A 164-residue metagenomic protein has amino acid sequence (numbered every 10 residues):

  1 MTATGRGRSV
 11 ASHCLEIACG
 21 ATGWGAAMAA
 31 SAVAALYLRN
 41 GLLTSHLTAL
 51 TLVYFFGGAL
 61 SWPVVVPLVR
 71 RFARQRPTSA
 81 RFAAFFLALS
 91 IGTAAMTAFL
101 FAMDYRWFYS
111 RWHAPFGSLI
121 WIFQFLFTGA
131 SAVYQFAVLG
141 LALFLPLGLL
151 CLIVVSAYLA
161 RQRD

Functional and structural regions predicted by a protein language model:
M1-L60: Transmembrane alpha-helical insertion/packing segments
R8-A21, R74-S90: Interfacial transmembrane-helix boundary/kink motif in multi-pass membrane proteins
L38-L43, L68, F72-P77, M103-W112 (+1 more regions): Membrane-interfacial segments
V53-T78: Canonical alpha-helical transmembrane segments
A83-S110: Hydrophobic alpha-helical membrane-insertion segments
R106-A130: Membrane-interfacial helical/loop segments at transmembrane boundaries in membrane proteins
Q124-L149: Hydrophobic alpha-helical transmembrane segments
P146-D164: Cytosolic juxtamembrane helix at the C-terminal end of the final transmembrane segment
